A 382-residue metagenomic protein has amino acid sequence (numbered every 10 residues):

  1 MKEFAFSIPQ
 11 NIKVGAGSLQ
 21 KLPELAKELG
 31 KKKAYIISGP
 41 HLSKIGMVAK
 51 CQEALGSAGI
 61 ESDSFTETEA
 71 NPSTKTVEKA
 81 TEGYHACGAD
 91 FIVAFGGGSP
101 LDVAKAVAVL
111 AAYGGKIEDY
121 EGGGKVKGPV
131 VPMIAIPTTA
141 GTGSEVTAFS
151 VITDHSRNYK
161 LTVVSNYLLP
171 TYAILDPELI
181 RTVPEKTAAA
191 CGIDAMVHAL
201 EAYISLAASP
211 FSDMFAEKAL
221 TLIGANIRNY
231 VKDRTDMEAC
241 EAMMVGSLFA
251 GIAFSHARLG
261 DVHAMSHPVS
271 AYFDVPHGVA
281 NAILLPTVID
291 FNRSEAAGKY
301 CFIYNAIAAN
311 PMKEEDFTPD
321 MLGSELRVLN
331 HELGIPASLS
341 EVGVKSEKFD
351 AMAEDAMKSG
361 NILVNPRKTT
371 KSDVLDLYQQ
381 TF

Functional and structural regions predicted by a protein language model:
M1-S64: An N-terminal, well-structured beta->alpha segment
S43-G115, N229-C240: N-terminal small/polar loop signature for handling phosphorylated ligands or for N-terminal nucleophile
K75-E178: Glycine/threonine-rich beta-strand-loop-alpha-helix active-site module that forms ligand/phosphate-binding
G141, L248-N281, S359-L363: Glycine-rich phosphate/pyrophosphate-binding beta-alpha loops
F149-A257: Carboxylate- and glycine-rich phosphate/diphosphate-binding segment that chelates Mg2+/Mn2+
Y272-K348: Gly/Pro-rich interdomain helix-loop hinge
K345-F382: Short, amphipathic C-terminal "tail helix"
